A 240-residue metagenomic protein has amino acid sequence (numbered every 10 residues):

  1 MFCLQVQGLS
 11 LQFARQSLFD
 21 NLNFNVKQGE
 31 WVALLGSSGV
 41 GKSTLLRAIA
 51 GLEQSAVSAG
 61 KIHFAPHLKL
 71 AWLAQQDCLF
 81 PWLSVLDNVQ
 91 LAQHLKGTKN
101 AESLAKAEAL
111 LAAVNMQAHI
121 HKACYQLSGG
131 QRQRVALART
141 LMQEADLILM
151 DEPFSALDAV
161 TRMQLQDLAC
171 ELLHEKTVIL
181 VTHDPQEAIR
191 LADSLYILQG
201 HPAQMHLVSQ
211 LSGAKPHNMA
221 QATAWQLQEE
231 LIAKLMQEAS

Functional and structural regions predicted by a protein language model:
L4, L18-N21: Conserved structural motif at the start of ABC-family nucleotide-binding domains
L35-S37: The feature captures the beta-strand-to-loop junction immediately N-terminal to the Walker
L83-Q90: Short coil-to-helix segment of the ABC ATPase nucleotide-binding domain corresponding to the Q-loop/switch region
A101-H119: Conserved ABC ATPase "signature" region
A123-L127, Q131: Conserved ABC ATPase signature
L137: Hydrophobic anchor residue at the start of the ABC signature
M142-D146: A short, proline-enriched helix->beta-strand linker immediately N-terminal to the Walker B motif in ABC-type P-loop
R162-H174: Helical segment within the ABC ATPase nucleotide-binding domain
